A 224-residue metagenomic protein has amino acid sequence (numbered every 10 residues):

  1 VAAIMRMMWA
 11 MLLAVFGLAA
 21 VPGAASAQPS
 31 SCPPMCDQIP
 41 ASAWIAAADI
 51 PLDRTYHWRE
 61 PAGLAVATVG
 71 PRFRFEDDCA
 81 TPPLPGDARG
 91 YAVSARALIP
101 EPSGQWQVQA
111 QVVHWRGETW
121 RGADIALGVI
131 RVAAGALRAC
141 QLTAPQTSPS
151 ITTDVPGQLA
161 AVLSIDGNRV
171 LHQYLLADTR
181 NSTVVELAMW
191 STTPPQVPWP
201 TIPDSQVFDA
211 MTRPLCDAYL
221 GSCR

Functional and structural regions predicted by a protein language model:
V1-Q28: Secretory targeting and sorting signals
Q28-R96, R224: N-terminal "mature-domain start" segment
H57, L64-A65, G70, L127-H172: Short Gly/Thr-rich strand-loop-strand
Y91-I125: A short acidic-to-branched-hydrophobic micro-motif
V93-P100, L171-T179: Short, surface-exposed beta-strand/loop micro-motifs that present aromatic residues
W106-Q109, N168-Y174: Short, surface-exposed coil-to-beta transition loops
V108-Q111, S182-T192: Short, well-ordered beta-strand elements
T192-R224: Surface-exposed amphipathic alpha-helical segments
